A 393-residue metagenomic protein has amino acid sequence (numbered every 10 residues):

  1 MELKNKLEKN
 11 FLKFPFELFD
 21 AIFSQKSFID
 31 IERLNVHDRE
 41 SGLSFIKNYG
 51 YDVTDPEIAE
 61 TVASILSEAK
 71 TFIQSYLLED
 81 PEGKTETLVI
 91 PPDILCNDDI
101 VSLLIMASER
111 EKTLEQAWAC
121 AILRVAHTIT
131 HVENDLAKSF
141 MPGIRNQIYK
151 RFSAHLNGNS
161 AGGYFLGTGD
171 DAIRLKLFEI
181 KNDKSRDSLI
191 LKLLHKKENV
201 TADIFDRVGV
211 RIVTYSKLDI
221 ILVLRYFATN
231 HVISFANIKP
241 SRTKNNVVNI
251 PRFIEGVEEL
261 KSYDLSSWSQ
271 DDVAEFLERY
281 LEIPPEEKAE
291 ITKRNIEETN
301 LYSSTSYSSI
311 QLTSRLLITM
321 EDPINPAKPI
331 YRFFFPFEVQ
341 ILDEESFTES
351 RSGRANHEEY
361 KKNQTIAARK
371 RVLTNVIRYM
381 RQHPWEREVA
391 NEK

Functional and structural regions predicted by a protein language model:
M1-P92, I100-H131, K138, H155 (+1 more regions): An acidic, glycine-/histidine-flanked metal-binding catalytic module
P91-R110, A121-E198: Surface-exposed, low-hydrophobicity interaction/linker segments
A119, P142, N146, D183 (+4 more regions): Conserved structured core elements
L194-F205, L301, K328-I330: Short, flexible, solvent-exposed loop/turn segments with mixed acidic/basic and small polar residues
D206-Y215, V339: Short cationic amphipathic helices and targeting signals
